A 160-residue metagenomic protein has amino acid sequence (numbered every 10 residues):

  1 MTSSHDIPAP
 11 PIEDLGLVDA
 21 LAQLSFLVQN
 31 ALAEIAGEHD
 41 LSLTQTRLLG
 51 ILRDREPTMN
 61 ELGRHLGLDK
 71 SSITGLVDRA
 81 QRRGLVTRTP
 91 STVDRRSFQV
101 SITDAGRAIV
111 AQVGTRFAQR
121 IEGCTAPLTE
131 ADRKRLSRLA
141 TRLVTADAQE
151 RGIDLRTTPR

Functional and structural regions predicted by a protein language model:
M1-A9, A131-R160: C-terminal regulatory/oligomerization modules of transcriptional regulators
M1-H39, R160: N-terminal leader segment of winged-helix/HTH proteins
A20, L27, A31, R47-R53 (+2 more regions): Pre-recognition alpha-helix immediately N-terminal to the DNA-recognition helix within helix-turn-helix or winged-helix
A22, G50-D54, G114, T141: Short, locally clustered residues in the helix-turn-helix/winged-helix DNA-binding domain
Q29, D78-T141: Charged, amphipathic alpha-helical coiled-coil/dimerization segments
N30-S72, R83, G152-T157: N-terminal helix-turn-helix DNA-binding core of bacterial DNA-binding proteins
G50, G75, R138: DNA-binding alpha-helical recognition surfaces that contact promoter or target DNA
D54, D78, A148: Short, conserved catalytic or interaction motifs in soluble domains
